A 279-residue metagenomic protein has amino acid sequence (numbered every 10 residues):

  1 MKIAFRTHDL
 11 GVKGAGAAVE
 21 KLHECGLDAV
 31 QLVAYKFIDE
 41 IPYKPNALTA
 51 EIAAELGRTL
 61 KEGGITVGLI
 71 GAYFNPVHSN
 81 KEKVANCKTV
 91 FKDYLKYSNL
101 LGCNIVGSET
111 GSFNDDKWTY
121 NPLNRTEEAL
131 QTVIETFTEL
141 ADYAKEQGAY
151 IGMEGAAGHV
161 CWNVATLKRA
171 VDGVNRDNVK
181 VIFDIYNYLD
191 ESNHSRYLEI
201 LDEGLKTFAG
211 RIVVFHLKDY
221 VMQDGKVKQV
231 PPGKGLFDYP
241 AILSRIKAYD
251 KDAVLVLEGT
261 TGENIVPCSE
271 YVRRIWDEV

Functional and structural regions predicted by a protein language model:
M1-I3, G26-D28, K61-G68, L101-N104 (+4 more regions): Short, well-ordered coil/turn segments that N-cap beta-strands
M1-K13: Boundary/entry segment of secreted carbohydrate-active catalytic domains
G11-L22, N86-L95, H194-L205: Short, acidic/polar
G16-A17, E55-G63, V77-V181: Active-site acidic/histidine proton-transfer and metal-coordination neighborhood in alpha/beta enzyme cores
G16-K36, G102: Catalytic domains of carbohydrate-active enzymes, especially glycoside hydrolases
L22, V30, L60, C87 (+7 more regions): Conserved, mostly hydrophobic/aromatic
V30, K36, I70, I134-L236: Acidic/histidine-rich catalytic cores of soluble enzymes
V33-E55, F113-D116: Glycine-rich, proline-tolerant flexible connector loops at the mouths of alpha/beta enzymes
